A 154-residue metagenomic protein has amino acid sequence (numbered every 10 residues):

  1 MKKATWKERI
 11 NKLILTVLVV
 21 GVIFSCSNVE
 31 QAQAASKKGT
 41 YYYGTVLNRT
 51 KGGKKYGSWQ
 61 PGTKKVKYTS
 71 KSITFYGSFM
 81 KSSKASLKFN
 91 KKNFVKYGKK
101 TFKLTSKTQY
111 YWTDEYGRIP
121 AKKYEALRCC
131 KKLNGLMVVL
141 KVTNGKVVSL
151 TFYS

Functional and structural regions predicted by a protein language model:
M1, K12, N28-Q31, K122: Generic signature of intrinsically disordered, low-complexity, basic-rich segments and short cationic peptides
K3-V17: Bacterial N-terminal signal peptides that target proteins for export
R9, G21, Y110-W112: Residues in flexible loops and secondary-structure boundaries
V19-C26, F102: Terminal disorder- and signal-encoded targeting elements
I23-K38: Sec-dependent signal peptide cleavage junction
A35-T143, V148-S154: Solvent-exposed hydroxyl-ligand-binding patches built from regularly spaced Ser/Thr and small hydrophobics
